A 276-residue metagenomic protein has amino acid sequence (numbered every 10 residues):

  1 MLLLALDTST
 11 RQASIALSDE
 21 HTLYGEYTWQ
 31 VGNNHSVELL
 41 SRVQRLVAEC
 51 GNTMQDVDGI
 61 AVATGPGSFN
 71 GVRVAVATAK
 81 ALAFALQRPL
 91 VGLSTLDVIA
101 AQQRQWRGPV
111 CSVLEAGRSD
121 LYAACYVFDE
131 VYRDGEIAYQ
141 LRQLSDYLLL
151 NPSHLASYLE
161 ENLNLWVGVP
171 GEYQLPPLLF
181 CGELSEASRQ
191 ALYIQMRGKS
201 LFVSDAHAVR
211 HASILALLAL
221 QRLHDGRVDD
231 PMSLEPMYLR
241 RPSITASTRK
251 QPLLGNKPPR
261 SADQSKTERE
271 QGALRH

Functional and structural regions predicted by a protein language model:
M1-P66, V209, R275-H276: N-terminal beta-alpha supersecondary unit
E20-L23, V76-A85, D129-Y132: A glycine- and small-aliphatic-rich helix-loop capping segment at beta-alpha/alpha-beta transitions that lines
T22, N34, P89-V209, Y238 (+2 more regions): Surface "functional belts" at beta-alpha junctions
L46-C50, A85, Q103, A212-L223: Stable alpha-helical structural segments in soluble proteins, enriched in small hydrophobic residues
A48-Q55, A83-L93, R227: Phosphate-handling active-site elements
A61-L90: DPxDG-like acidic metal-binding loop motif
D205-Y238: Glycine-rich phosphate-binding/hydrolytic loop that grips phosphoryl groups
